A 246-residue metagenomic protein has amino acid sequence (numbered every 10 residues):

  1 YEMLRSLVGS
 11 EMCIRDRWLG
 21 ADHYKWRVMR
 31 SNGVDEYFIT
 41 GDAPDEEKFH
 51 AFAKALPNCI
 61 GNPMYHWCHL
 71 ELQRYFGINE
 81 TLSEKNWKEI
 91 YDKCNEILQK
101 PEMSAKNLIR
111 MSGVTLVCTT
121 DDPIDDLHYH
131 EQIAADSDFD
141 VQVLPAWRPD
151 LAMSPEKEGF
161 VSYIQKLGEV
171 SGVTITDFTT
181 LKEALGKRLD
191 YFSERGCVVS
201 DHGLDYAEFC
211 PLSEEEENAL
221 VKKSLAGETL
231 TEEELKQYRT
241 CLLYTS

Functional and structural regions predicted by a protein language model:
Y1-M3, L7-D16, Y244-T245: Conserved small/polar residues in nucleotide/adenosyl-binding loops
E11-D136, K182-R195: Alpha-helical scaffold segments that flank or form the walls of functional sites
P44, L82-S83, R148, D177 (+2 more regions): Helix N-terminus capping/helix-initiation residues
Q99-R110, D126-Q142, S162-S246: Histidine/acidic residue-rich metal-binding segments in metalloenzymes
L116-T120, L144-R148, D201: Extended hydrophobic secondary-structure segments that form protein cores and membrane-embedded regions
D122, R148-A152, G203-A207: Active-site beta-loop-alpha junctions enriched in small/polar residues
S137-D138, W147-P149: Phosphate-/polyanion-interacting regions in eukaryotic proteins
R148-G168: Enzymes and membrane/adaptor proteins characterized by extended Gly/Ser/Thr/Asp/Glu-rich, aromatic-dotted
